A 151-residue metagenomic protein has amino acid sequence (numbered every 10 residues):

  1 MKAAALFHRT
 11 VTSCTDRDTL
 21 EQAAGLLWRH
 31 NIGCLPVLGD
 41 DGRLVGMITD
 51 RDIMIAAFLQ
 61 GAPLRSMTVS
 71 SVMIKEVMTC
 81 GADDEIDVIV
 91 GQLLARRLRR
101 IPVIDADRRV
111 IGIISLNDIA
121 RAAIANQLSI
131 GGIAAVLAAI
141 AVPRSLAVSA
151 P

Functional and structural regions predicted by a protein language model:
M1-T10, T49-L94, V110, S115-P151: Tandem CBS (Bateman) regulatory domains
K2-L6, L20, V37-L44: Short charge-dense sequence patches
S13-N31, L38, T79-R97, V103-D105 (+1 more regions): The conserved cystathionine-beta-synthase
L27-H30, L35-D52, L93, I101-N117: A glycine-centered beta-loop-beta connector
